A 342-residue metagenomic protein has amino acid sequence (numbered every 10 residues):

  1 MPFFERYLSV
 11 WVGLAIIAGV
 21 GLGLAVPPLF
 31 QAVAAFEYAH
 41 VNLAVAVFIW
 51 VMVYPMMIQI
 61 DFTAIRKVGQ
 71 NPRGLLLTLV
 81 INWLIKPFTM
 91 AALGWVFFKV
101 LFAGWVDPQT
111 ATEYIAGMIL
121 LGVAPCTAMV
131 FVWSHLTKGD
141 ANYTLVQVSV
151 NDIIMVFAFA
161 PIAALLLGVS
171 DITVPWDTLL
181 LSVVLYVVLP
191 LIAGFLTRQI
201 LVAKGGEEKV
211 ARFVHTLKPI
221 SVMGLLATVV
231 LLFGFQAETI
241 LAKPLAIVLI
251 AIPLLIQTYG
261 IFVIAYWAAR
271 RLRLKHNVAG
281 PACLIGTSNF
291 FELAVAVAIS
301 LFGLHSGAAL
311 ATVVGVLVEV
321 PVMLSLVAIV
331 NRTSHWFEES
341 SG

Functional and structural regions predicted by a protein language model:
M1-I58, T63-T287, F291-G342: Alpha-helical transmembrane segments of multi-pass small-molecule/ion transporters
